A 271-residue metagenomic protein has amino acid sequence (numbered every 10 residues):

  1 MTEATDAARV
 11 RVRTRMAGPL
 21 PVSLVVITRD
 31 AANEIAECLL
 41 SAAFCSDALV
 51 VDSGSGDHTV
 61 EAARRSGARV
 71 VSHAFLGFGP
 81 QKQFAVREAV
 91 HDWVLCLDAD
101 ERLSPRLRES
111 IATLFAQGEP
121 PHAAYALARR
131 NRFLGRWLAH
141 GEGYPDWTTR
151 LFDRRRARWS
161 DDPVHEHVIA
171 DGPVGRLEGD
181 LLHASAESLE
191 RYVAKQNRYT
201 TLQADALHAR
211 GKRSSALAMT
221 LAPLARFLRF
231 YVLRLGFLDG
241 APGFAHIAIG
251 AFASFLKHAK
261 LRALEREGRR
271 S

Functional and structural regions predicted by a protein language model:
T2, R11, P80-V86, D92-W93 (+2 more regions): Catalytic-site signature of metal-activated, phosphate-bearing donor transferases, centered on the GT-A/GT-A-like
P21-S23: Cell-envelope/extracellular polymer assembly enzymes that use nucleotide-activated donors
V25-F44: Short, well-formed alpha-helical segments that are part of the catalytic scaffolds of diverse glycosyltransferases
A32-N33, S41, D52-A62, D98: A conserved acidic beta->alpha catalytic loop
V60-E88: Conserved donor nucleotide-binding strand/loop of the catalytic core
